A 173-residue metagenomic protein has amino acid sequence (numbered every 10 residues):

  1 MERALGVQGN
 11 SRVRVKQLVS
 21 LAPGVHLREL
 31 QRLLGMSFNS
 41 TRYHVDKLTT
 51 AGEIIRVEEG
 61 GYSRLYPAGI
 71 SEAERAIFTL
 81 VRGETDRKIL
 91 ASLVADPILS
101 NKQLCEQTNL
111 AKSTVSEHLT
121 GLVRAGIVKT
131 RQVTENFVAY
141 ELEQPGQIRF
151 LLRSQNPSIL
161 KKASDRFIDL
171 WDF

Functional and structural regions predicted by a protein language model:
M1-L21, E29, M36, K47 (+3 more regions): Long, low-complexity, charge-rich intrinsically disordered regions
M1-R14, G61-R87: Short alpha-helical segments that sit at the start of domains
V25-H26, S100: Residues that mark the N-terminal boundary/hinge immediately upstream of a DNA-recognition element
H26-S71: Acidic (E/D-rich), amphipathic helical modules within compact regulatory domains
E29-L33, Q103-T108: A short acidic, leucine-rich amphipathic alpha-helix
R64-L65, N109, V138-A139: Short secondary-structure capping/turn micro-motifs that flank functional sites
